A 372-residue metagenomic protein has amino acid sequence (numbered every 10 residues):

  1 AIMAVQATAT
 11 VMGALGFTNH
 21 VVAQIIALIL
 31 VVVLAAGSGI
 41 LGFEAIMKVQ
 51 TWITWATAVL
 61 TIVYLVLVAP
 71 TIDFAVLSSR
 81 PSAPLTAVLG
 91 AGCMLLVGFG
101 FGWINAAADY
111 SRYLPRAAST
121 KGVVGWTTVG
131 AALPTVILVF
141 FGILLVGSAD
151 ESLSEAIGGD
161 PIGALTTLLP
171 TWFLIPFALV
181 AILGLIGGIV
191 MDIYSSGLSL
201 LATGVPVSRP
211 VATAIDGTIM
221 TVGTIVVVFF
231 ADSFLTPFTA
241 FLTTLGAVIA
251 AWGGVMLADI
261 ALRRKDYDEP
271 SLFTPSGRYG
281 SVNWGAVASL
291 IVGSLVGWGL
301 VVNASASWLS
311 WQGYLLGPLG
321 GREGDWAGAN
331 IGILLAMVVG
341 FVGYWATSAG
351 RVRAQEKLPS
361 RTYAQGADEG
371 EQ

Functional and structural regions predicted by a protein language model:
A1-F17, I186-A202: Hydrophobic transmembrane alpha-helices that form the core helical bundles of multi-pass secondary transporters
V5-A9, W55-R80, L96-G102, F141-E151 (+3 more regions): Hydrophobic alpha-helical segments and their helix-loop junctions in multi-pass secondary transporters
A14-I40, W55-V66, C93-A107, L179-I182 (+1 more regions): Transmembrane alpha-helical segments of multi-pass small-molecule transport proteins
I26-V68, G125-T127, F238-A250: Membrane-interface loop-to-helix entry segments
L41-T54, N105-I137, S152-G163, D192-V211 (+1 more regions): Hydrophobic, small-residue-rich membrane helices and short re-entrant helix-turn-helix hairpins that build
A56, G253-V342, K357, R361: C-terminal membrane-solvent junction of multi-pass transporters and transport-like membrane proteins
L65-T71, P81-L145, L169-I193, G280-V301: Hydrophobic, membrane-embedded alpha-helices of multi-pass small-molecule transporters
F141-I189, P206, I225-T244: TM-loop-TM module centered on a large, flexible mid-protein loop between adjacent transmembrane helices in multi-pass
